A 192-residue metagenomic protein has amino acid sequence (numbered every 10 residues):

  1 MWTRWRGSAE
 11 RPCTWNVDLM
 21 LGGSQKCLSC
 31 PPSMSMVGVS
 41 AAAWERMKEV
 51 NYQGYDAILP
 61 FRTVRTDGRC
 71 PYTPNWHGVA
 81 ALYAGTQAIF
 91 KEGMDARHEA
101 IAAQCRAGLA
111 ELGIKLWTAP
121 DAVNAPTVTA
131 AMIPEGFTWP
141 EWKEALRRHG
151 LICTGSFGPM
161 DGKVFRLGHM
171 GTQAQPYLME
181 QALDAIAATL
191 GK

Functional and structural regions predicted by a protein language model:
M1-T14: Catalytic PLP-binding core of fold-type I/II PLP enzymes
T14-Q25, S35: Conserved active-site segment immediately N-terminal to the catalytic lysine that forms the internal aldimine
L28-E111, K192: Active-site C-terminal subdomain of aminotransferase-like
K115-L146: Conserved PLP-binding catalytic core of the aspartate aminotransferase-like
E141-H149, E180-I186: Short amphipathic alpha-helices in soluble, non-transmembrane regions that often serve as interface/regulatory elements
H149-R166: Conserved PLP cofactor-binding pocket of PLP-dependent enzymes
K163-K192: PLP-dependent enzyme catalytic core of the Aspartate aminotransferase-like
